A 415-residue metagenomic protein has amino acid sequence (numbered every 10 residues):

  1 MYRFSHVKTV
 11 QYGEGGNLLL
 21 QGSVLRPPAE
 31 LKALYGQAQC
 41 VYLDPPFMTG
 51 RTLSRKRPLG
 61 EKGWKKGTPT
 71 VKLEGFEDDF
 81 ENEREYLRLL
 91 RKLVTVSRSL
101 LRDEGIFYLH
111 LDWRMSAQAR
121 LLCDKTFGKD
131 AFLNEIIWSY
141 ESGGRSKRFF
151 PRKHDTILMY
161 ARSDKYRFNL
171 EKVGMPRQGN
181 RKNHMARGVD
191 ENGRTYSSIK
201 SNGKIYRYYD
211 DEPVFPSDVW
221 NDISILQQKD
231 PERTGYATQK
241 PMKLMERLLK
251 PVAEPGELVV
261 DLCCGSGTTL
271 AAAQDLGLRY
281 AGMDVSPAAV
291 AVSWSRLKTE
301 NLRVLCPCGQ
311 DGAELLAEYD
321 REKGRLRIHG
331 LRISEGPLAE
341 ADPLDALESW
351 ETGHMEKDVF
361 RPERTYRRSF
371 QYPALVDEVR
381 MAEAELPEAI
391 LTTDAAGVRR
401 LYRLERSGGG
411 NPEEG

Functional and structural regions predicted by a protein language model:
M1-V96, E104, R114: DnaQ-like (DEDDh/DEDDy) 3′-5′ exonuclease domain used for proofreading and 3′-end trimming on nucleic acids
M1-Y12, G16, L25, K32-Y35 (+6 more regions): Accessory, often C-terminal, charged low-complexity segments
A33-Y35, S99-L100, L248-E254: Glycine-rich helix-loop-beta junction characteristic of Rossmann-like nucleotide cofactor-binding loops
Q37-R55, C123, V259-A273, G282-M283: Conserved proline-anchored active-site loop of SAM-dependent methyltransferases that bridges a beta-strand
T70-F80, I223-T234: Short glycine/proline-rich turn/loop motifs
V96, L101-F107, P255-G256: Short glycine-dipeptide loop
D230-L244: Conserved SAM-binding loop and adjacent beta-strand
P241-C306: Conserved S-adenosyl-L-methionine
